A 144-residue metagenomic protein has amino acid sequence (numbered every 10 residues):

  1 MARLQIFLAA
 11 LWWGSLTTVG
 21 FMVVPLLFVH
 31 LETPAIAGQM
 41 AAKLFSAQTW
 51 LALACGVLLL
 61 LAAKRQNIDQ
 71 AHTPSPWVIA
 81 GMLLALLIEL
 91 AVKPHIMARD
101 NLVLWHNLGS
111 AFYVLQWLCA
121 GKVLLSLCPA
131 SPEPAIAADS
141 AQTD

Functional and structural regions predicted by a protein language model:
M1-D144: Polytopic transmembrane helical bundles with strong interfacial aromatic enrichment
